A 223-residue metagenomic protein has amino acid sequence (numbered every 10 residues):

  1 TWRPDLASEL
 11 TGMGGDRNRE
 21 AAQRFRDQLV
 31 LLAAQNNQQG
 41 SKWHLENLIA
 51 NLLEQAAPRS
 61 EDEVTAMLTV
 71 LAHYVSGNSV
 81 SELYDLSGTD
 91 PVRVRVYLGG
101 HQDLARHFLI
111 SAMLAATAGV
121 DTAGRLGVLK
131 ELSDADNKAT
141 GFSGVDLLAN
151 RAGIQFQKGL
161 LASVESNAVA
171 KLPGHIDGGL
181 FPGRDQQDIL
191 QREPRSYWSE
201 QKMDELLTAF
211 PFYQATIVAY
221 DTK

Functional and structural regions predicted by a protein language model:
T1-L126, A135-K223: Intrinsically disordered, low-complexity, mixed-charge
K130: Short, conserved phosphate-binding/catalytic loop or strand-edge motifs used in phosphoryl-/nucleotidyl-transfer
